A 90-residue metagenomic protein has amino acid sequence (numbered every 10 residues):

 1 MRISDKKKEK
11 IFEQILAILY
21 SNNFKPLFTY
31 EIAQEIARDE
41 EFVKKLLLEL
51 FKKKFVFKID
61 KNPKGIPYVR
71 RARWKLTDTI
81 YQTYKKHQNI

Functional and structural regions predicted by a protein language model:
M1-L16: Short alpha-helical segments that sit at the start of domains
D5-E9, K25-P26, E40: Alpha-helix N-cap/helix-initiation sites
A17-F24: Short, locally clustered residues in the helix-turn-helix/winged-helix DNA-binding domain
F24-E35: Short acidic, hydrophobic short linear motifs in intrinsically disordered regions
R38-K52: Short amphipathic alpha-helical interaction segments
F51-P63: A short, conserved structural fragment
D60-A72: Short, Lys/Arg-rich nucleic-acid/phosphate-binding segment
K75-I90: Short, amphipathic alpha-helical interaction segments positioned at domain boundaries
